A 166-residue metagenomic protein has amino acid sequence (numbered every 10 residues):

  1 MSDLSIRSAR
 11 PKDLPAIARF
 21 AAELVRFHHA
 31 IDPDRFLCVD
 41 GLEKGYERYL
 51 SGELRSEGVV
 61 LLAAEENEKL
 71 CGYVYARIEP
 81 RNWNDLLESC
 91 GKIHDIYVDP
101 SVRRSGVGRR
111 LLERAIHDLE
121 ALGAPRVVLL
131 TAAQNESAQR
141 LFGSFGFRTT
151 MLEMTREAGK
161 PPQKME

Functional and structural regions predicted by a protein language model:
M1-P15, K160-E166: Conserved N-terminal entry element of GNAT/NAT acetyltransferase domains
A22-Y49: Conserved GNAT-fold acetyl-CoA-binding loop/helix
R48-L62, K92: A short helix-loop-beta-strand connector motif used in the catalytic cores of GNAT acetyltransferases and, in some
A63, K69-I78, K92, Y97: Conserved beta-strand in the GNAT
P80-I93, R103, T150: A conserved beta-turn-beta hairpin within the catalytic core of GNAT-like acetyltransferases that forms part
V102, G106-R114: Conserved acetyl-CoA pyrophosphate-binding loop and the N-cap/start of the following alpha-helix in GNAT-like
R109, A133-M151: Conserved active-site alpha-helix within GNAT-family acetyltransferase domains
E120-L130: Conserved GNAT acetyl-CoA-binding A-motif
